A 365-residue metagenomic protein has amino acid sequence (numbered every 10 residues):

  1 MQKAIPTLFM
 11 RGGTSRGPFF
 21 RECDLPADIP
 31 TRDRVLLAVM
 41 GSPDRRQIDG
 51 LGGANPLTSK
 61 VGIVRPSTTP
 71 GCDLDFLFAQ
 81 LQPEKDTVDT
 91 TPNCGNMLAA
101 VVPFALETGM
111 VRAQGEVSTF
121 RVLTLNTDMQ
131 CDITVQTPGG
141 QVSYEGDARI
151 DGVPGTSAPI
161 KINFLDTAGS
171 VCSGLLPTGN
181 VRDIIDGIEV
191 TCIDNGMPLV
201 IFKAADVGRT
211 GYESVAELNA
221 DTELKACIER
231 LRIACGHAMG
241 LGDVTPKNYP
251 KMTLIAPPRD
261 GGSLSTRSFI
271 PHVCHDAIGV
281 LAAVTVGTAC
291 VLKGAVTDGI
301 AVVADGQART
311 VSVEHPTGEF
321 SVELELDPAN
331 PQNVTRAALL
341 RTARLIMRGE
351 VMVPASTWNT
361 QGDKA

Functional and structural regions predicted by a protein language model:
M1-A365: A glycine-rich beta-to-alpha transition motif near the start of alpha/beta enzyme domains, typified by
